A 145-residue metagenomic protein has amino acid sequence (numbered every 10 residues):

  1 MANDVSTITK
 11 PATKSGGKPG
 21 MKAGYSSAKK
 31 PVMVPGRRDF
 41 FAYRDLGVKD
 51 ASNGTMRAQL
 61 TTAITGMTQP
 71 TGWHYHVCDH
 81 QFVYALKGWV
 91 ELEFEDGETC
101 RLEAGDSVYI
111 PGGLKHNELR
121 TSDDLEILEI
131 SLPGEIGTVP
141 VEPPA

Functional and structural regions predicted by a protein language model:
M1-T65, P140-A145: A short, N-terminal "cap"/entry segment at the start of jelly-roll beta-barrel domains of the cupin/DSBH fold
A51-M56, G66-F82, D96: A short beta-loop-beta micro-motif enriched in histidine and acidic residues
M56-Q59, S107-Y109, S122-P140: A short hydrophobic beta-strand segment most commonly corresponding to one strand of the jelly-roll/cupin
L60-A63, Y75-L92, I130-P133: Short, conserved beta-strand element in jelly-roll/cupin
E95-G97, R120-T121: Conserved catalytic-core motifs of eukaryotic protein kinase domains, centered on the activation segment
D96-G113: Short acidic-glycine-tyrosine-enriched beta hairpin
G113-L114, L119: Short, surface-exposed secondary-structure boundary micro-motifs
